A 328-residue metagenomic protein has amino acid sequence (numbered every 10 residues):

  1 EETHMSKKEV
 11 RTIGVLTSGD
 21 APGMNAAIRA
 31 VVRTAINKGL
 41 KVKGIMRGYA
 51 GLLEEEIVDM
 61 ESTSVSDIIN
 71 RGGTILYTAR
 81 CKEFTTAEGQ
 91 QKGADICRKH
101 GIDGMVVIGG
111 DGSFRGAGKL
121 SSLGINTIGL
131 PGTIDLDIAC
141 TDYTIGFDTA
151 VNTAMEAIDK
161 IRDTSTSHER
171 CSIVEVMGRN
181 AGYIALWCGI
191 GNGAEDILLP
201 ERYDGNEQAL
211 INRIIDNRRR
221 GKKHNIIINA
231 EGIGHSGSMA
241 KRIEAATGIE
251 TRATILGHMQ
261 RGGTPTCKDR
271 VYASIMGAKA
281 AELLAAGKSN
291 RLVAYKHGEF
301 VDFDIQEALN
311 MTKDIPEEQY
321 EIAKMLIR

Functional and structural regions predicted by a protein language model:
E1-H4: Short, Lys/Arg-enriched N-terminal segments with co-localized hydrophobic residues within the first ~10-30 amino acids
S6-L53: N-terminal phosphate-binding or glycine-rich loops at protein starts, especially the Walker A/P-loop of NTPases
A27-V31, D111-I125, A185: Short Gly/Thr/Asp-enriched flexible loops that form oxyanion-binding sites at enzyme active sites
K43, L120-T144, T153, L198-R202 (+1 more regions): Short, acidic/small-residue loops that bind anionic groups at enzyme active sites
L52-M105, G112-S113, I145-N152, E156 (+1 more regions): Glycine-rich oxoanion-binding loops at beta->alpha junctions
V107-G109, K119, F147-E250, T254: Accessory alpha-helical/coil subdomains and C-terminal extensions that flank or cap enzyme catalytic cores
H235-S238, R242-R328: C-terminal non-catalytic interaction/assembly regions of soluble proteins
